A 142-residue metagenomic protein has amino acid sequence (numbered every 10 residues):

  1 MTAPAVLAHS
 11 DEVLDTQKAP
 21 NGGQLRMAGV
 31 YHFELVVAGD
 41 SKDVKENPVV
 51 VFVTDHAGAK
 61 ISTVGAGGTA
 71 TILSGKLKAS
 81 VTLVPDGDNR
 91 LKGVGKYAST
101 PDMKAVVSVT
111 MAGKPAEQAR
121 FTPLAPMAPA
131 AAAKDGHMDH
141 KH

Functional and structural regions predicted by a protein language model:
M1-H142: Intrinsically disordered, low-complexity terminal tails/loops enriched in metal-binding residues
